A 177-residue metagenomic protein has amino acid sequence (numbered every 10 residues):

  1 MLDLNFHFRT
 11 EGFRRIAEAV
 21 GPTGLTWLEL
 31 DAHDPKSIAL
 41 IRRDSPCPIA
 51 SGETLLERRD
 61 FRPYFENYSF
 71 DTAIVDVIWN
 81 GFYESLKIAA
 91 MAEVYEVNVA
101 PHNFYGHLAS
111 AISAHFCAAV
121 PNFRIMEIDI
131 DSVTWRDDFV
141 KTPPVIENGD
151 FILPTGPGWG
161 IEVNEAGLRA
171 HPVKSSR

Functional and structural regions predicted by a protein language model:
M1-V20, G24: Loop-centered beta-sheet repeat module
E18-G24, H33-D150, P154: Shared catalytic-loop signature of beta/alpha-barrel
L30: Catalytic machinery of carbohydrate-active enzymes, primarily nucleotide-sugar-dependent glycosyltransferases
V140-R177: C-terminal extensions of enzymes
